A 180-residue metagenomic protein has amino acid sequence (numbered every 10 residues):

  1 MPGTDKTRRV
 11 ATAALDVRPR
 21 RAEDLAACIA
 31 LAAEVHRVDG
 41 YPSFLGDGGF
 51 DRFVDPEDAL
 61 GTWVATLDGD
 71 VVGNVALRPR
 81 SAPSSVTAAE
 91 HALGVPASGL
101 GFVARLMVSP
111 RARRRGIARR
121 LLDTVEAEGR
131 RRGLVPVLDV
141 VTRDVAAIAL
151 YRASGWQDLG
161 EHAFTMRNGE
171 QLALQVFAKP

Functional and structural regions predicted by a protein language model:
M1-E23, Q175, P180: Conserved N-terminal entry element of GNAT/NAT acetyltransferase domains
P19-E23, A30-P110, L122-T124: Acetyl-CoA-dependent GNAT
L60, Q171-V176: Short hydrophobic/aromatic beta-strand or adjacent loop that forms the aromatic wall/cage of a ligand/substrate-binding
V108, R114-A127, A149-A153: Conserved acetyl-CoA-binding loop-helix of GNAT-fold acetyltransferases
R113, L138-I148, F164-Q171: Conserved beta-strand-loop-alpha-helix junction that forms the acyl-donor binding cleft
R119, R131, R143-G160: Conserved active-site alpha-helix within GNAT-family acetyltransferase domains
G129-V140: Conserved GNAT acetyl-CoA-binding A-motif
